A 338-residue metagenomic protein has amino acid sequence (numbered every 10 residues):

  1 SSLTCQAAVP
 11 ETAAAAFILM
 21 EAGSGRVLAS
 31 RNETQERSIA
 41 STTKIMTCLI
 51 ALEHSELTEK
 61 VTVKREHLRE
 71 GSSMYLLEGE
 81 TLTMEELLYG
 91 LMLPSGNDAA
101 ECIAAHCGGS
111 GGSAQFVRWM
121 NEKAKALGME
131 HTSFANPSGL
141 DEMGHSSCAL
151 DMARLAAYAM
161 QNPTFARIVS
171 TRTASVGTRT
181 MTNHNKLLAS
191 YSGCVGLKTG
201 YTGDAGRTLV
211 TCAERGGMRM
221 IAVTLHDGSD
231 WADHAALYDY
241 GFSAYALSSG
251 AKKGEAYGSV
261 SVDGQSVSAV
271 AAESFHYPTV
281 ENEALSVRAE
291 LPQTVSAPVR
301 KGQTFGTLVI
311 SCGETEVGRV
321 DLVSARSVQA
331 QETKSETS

Functional and structural regions predicted by a protein language model:
L3-L150, A157-P163: Active-site-adjacent loops and short helices of periplasmic peptidoglycan-processing enzymes
M129-S133, D141-S338: Domain-terminus/edge residues, biased toward the C-terminal soluble/receptor-binding domains of extracytoplasmic
